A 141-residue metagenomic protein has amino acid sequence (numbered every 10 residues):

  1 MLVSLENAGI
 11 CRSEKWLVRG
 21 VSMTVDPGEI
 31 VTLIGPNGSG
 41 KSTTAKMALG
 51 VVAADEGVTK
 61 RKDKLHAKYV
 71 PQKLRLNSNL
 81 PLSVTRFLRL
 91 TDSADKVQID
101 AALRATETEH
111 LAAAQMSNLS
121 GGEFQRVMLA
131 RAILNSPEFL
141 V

Functional and structural regions predicted by a protein language model:
A8, K96-A114: Conserved ABC ATPase "signature" region
I34-P36: The feature captures the beta-strand-to-loop junction immediately N-terminal to the Walker
L49: Helix-to-loop junction immediately C-terminal to a conserved catalytic motif
A54-A67: Conserved ABC transporter NBD signature motif
Q115-L119, E123, S136-F139: Conserved ABC ATPase signature
L129: Hydrophobic anchor residue at the start of the ABC signature
